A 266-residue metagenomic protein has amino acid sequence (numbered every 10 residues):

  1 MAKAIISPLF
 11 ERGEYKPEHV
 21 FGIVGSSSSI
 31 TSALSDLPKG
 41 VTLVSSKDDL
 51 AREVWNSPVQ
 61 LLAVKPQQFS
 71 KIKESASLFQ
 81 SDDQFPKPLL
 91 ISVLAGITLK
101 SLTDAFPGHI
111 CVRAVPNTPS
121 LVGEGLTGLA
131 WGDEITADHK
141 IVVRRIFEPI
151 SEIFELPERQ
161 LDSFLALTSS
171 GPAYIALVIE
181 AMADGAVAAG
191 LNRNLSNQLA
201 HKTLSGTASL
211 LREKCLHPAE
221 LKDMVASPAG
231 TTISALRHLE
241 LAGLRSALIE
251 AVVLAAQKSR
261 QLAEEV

Functional and structural regions predicted by a protein language model:
M1: Hydrophobic/small residue at the entry helix of a nucleotide-binding pocket
I5, F21, S27-S32, L37-L129: Rossmann-like NAD(P)(H) cofactor-binding subdomain of soluble oxidoreductases
I6, F10-Y15: Gly/Ala-rich phosphate-binding loop of Rossmann-like dinucleotide-binding domains, activating on the conserved
Y15, V20, S101-I110, L126-F164 (+2 more regions): Internal alpha-helical scaffold of NAD(P)-dependent oxidoreductase catalytic cores
V20, I30, E53, N192-A200 (+2 more regions): Small-residue helix-packing motif on alpha-helices
L165-A173, K222: A short glycine-threonine-serine/GTX helix/turn-capping micro-motif
H201-V266: NAD(P)-dependent Rossmann-like dehydrogenase/reductase catalytic/cofactor-binding core
